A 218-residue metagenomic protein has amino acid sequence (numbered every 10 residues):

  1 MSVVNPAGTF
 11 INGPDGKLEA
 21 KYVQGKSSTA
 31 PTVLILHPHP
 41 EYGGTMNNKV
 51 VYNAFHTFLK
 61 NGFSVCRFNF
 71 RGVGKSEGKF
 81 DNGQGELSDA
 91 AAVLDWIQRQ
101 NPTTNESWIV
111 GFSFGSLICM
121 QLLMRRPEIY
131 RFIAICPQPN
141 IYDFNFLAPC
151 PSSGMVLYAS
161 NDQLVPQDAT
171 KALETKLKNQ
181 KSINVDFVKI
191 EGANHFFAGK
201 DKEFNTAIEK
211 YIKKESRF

Functional and structural regions predicted by a protein language model:
I11-N101: Serine-hydrolase catalytic machinery in alpha/beta-hydrolase-like enzymes
G78, A193-N205: Catalytic histidine-centered segment of alpha/beta-hydrolase-like enzymes
N101-F112: Alpha/beta-hydrolase fold nucleophile elbow
G111-C119: Gly/Ala-rich beta-loop-alpha elbow adjacent to hydrolase catalytic centers
C150-P151, M155-Y158, D162: Short beta-strand/loop motif that positions the catalytic acidic residue of the alpha/beta-hydrolase fold
N161-V165, H195: Acidic catalytic loop of the alpha/beta-hydrolase fold
P166-K176: Short alpha-helix in the alpha/beta-hydrolase fold that links the catalytic acid
L177-F196: Catalytic histidine neighborhood in serine/cysteine hydrolases with alpha/beta-hydrolase-type architecture
